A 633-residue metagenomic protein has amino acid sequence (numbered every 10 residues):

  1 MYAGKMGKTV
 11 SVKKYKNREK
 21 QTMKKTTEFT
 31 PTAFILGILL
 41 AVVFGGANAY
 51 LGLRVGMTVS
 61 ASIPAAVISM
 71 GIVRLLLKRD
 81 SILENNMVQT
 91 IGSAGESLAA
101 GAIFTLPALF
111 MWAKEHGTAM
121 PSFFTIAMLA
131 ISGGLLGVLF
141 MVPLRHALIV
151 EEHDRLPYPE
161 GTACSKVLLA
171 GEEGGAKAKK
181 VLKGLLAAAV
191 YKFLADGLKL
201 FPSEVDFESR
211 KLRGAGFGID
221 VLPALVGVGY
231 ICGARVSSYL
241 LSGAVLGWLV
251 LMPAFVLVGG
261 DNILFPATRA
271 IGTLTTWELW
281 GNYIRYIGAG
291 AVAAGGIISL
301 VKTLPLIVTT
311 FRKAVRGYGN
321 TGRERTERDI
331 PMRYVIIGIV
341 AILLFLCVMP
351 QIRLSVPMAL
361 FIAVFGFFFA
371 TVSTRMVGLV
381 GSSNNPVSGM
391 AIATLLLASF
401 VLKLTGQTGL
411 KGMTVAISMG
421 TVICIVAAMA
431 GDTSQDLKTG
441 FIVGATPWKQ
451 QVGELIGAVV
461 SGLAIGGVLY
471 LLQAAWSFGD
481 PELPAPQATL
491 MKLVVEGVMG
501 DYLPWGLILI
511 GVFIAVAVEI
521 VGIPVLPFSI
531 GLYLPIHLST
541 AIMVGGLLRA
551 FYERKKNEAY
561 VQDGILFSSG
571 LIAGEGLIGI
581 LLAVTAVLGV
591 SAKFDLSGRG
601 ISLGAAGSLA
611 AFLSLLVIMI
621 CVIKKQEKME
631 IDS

Functional and structural regions predicted by a protein language model:
M1-Y2, M23: Accessible peptide chain termini
K13-S633: Alpha-helical multipass membrane-protein architecture
